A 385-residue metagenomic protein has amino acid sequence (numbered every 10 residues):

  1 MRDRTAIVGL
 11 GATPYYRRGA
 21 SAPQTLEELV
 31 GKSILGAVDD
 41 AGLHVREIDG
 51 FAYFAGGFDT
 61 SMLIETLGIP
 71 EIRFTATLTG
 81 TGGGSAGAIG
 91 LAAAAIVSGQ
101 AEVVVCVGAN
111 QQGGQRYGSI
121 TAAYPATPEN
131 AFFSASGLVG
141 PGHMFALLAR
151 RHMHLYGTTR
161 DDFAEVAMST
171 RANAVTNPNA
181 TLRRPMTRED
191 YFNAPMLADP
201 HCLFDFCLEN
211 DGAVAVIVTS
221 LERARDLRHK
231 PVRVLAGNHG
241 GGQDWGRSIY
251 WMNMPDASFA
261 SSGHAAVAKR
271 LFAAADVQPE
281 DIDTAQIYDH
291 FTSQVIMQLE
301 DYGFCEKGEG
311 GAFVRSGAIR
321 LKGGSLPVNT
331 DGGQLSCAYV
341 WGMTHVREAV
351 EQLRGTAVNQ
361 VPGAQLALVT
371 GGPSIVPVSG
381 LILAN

Functional and structural regions predicted by a protein language model:
M1-G83, L91, H152-T159, T181-D190 (+5 more regions): Conserved active-site "lid/cap" helical segment
M1-L26, A131, E165, L197-S262 (+7 more regions): Condensing-enzyme catalytic core mediating Claisen C-C bond formation in acyl metabolism
R18-A20, Q115-I120, V175-N179, W245-R247 (+2 more regions): Short acidic, glycine/serine/threonine-rich loops at helix termini
P23-K32, G57, A86, V139-A146 (+6 more regions): Electropositive phosphate-/nucleotide-binding environments in soluble metabolic enzymes
E28, F54-V107, Q111-M144, L182-L208 (+3 more regions): Conserved catalytic cysteine-centered active-site region of acyl-thioester-dependent Claisen-condensing enzymes
V45-F54, F74-A76, V104-A109, D161-S169 (+5 more regions): Beta-strand segments within the central parallel beta-sheet cores of soluble alpha/beta enzyme folds
F58-T66, D244-Y250, D289-A312, I375-L383: Short glycine/threonine-rich loop-to-helix capping motif typified by GTGT followed within a few residues by an Asp-Pro
L78-N110, G142-T176, V216-E222, C337-A357: Active-site-proximal alpha-helical scaffold in enzymes
